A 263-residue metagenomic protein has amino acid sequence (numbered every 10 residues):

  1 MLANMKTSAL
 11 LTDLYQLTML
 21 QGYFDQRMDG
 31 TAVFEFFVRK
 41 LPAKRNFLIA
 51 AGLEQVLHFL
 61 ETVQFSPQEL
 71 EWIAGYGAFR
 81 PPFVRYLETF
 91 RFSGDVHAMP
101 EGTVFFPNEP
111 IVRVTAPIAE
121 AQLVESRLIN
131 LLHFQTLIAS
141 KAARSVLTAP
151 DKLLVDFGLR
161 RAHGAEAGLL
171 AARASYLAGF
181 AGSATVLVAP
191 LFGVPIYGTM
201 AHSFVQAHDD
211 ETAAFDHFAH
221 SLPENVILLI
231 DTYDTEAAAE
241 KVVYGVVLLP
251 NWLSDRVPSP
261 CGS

Functional and structural regions predicted by a protein language model:
M1-E224: Ordered alpha/beta subdomains of enzyme catalytic regions
S203-S263: Glycine-rich phosphate/ribose-binding loops and adjacent secondary-structure elements that form binding surfaces
